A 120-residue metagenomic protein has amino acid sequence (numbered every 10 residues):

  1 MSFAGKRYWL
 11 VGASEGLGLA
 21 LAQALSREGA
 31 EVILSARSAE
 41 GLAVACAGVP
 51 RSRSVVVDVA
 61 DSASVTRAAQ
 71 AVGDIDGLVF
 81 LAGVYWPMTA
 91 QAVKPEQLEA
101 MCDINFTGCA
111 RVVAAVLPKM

Functional and structural regions predicted by a protein language model:
S14-E15: Conserved glycine-rich cofactor-binding loop
G18-L19: N-terminal Rossmann-fold NAD(P) dinucleotide-binding loop
E28-A45: Conserved glycine-rich Rossmann-like NAD(P)H-binding loop of the short-chain dehydrogenase/reductase
V56-R67, P95: The beta1-alpha1 cofactor-binding region of Rossmann-like NAD(H)/NADP(H)-dependent oxidoreductases
A82-P87: Conserved NAD(P)H cofactor-binding loop of Rossmann-fold oxidoreductase domains
T89-A90, K94-C102: Substrate-binding pocket helix/loop in short-chain dehydrogenase/reductase
V113-A114: A short, exposed helix-loop element centered on a Lys and neighboring polar residues
